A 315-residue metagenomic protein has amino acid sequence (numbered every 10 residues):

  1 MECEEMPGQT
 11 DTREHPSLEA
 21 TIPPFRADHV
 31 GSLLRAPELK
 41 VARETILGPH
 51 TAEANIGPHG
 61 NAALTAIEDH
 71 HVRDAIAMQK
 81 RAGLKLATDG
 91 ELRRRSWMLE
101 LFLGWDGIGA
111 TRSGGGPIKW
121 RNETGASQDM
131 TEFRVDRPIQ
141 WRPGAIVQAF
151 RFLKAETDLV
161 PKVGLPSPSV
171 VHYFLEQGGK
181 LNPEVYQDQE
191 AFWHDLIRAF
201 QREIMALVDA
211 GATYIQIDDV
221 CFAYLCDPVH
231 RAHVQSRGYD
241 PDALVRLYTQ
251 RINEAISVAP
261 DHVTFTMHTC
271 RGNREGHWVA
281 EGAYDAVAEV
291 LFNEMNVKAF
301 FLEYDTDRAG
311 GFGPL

Functional and structural regions predicted by a protein language model:
E2-L315: Domain-level signal for soluble alpha/beta catalytic cores
